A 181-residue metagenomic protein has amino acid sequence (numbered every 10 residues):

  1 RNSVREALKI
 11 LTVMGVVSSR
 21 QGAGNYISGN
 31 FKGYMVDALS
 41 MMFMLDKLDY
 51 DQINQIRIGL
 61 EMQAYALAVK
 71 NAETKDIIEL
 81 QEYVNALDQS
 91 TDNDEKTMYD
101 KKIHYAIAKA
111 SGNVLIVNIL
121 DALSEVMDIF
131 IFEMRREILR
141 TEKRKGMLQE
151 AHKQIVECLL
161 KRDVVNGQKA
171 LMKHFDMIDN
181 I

Functional and structural regions predicted by a protein language model:
R1-I56, L60, A66: Short linear motifs at protein or domain termini
M35-V36, M44, I56-A72, K102-T141: Hydrophobic, amphipathic alpha-helical faces that serve as interaction scaffolds
D49, E73-D76, D92-D100, G112 (+3 more regions): Residue-level recognition of alpha-helical structural elements
I53, R57, I77-L80, K96 (+6 more regions): Hydrophobic packing residues in well-ordered alpha-helices of helical domains and bundles
A66, Q89, K109, V156-E157: Surface-exposed charged/polar residues within alpha-helices that form helix-capping/stabilizing sites and interaction
D76-D88: Amphipathic alpha-helical segments enriched in hydrophobic/aromatic residues interleaved with Lys/Arg
N85-D88, M98, V126-I181: C-terminal all-alpha effector/ligand-binding and dimerization domain of prokaryotic HTH-type transcriptional repressors
